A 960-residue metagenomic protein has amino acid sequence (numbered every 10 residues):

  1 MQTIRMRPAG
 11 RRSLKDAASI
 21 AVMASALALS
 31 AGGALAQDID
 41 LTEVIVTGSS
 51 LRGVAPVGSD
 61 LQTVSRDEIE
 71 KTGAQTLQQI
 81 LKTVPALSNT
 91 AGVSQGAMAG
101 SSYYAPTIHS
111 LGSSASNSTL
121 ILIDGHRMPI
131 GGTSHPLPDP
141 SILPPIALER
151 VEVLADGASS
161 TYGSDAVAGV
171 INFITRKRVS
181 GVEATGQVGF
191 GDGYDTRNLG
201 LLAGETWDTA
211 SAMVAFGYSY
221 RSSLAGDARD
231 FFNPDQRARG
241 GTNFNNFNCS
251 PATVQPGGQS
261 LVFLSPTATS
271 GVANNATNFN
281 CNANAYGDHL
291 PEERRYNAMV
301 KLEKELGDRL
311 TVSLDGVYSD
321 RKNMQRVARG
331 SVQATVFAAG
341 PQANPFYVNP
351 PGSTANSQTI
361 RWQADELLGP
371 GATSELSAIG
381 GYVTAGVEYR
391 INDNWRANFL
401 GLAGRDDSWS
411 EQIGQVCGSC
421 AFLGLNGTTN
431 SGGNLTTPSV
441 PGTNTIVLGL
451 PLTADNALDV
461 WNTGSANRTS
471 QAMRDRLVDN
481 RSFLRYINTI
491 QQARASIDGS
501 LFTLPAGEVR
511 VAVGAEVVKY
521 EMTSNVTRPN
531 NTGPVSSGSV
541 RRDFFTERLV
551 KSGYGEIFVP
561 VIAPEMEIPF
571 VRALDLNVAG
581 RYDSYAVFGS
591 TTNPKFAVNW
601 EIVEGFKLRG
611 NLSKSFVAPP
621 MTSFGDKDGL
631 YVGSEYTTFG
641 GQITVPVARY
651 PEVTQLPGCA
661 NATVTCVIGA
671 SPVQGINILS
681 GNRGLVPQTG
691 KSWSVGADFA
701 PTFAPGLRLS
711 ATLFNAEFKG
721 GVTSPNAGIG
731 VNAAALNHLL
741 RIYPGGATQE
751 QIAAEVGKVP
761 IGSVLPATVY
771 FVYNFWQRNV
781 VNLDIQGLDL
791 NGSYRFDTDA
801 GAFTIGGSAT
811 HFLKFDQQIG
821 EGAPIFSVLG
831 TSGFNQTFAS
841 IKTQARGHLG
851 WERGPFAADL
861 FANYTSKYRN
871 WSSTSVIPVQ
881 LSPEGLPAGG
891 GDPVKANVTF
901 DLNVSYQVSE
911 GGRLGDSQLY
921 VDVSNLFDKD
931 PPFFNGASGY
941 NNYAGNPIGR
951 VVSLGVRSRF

Functional and structural regions predicted by a protein language model:
D38-I39, R178-G181, D208-T209, G307-L310 (+11 more regions): Short loop/turn motifs that connect adjacent beta-strands in outer-membrane beta-barrel proteins
L41-T72, G100-S101: N-terminal periplasmic "start-of-domain" segments of outer-membrane beta-barrel proteins
G53, K82-R127: Extracytoplasmic beta-strand/coil segments of soluble accessory domains associated with Gram-negative outer-membrane
L77-I80, Y104-H109, L122-D124, D139-S141 (+2 more regions): N-terminal periplasmic accessory domains that precede and gate Gram-negative outer-membrane beta-barrel machines
H126-A155: Short acidic/polar hinge/loop motifs at secondary-structure boundaries that mediate gating or recognition
L224, P234-R237, S260-E293, M299 (+7 more regions): Surface-exposed, low-complexity loop segments enriched in small/polar and acidic residues
G418, S431, K719-G720, L813-D816 (+2 more regions): C-terminal beta-signal and adjacent terminal beta-strands/loops of Gram-negative outer-membrane beta-barrel proteins
Y631, A800-G801, I805-G912: C-terminal beta-barrel architecture of Gram-negative outer-membrane proteins
